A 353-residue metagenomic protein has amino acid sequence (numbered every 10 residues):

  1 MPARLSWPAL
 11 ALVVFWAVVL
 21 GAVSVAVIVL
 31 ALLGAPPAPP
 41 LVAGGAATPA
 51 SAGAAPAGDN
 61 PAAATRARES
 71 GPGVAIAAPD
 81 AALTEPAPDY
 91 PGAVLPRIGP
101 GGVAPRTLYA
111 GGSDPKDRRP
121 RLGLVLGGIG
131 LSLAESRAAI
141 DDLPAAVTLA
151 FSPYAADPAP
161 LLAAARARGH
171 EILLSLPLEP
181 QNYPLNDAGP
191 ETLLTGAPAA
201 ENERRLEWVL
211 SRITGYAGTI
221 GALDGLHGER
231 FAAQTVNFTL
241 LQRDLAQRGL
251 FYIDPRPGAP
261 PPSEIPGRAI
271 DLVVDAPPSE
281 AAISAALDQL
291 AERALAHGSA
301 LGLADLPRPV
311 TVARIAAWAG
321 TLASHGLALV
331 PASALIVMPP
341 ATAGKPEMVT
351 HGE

Functional and structural regions predicted by a protein language model:
P2-L30: Membrane interfacial helix-start segments of signal peptides and signal-anchor transmembrane helices
V29-P100, T107: Juxtamembrane proline-rich low-complexity "stalk" or linker regions positioned immediately after a signal peptide
V103-D187: Active-site beta->alpha N-cap acidic-glycine motif
L122-L126, A145-F151, I172-L176, T219-G221 (+4 more regions): Hydrophobic faces of well-ordered beta-strands that scaffold small-molecule active sites in alpha/beta enzyme cores
I129-L131, Y154-D157, L178-N182, D224-E229 (+3 more regions): Solvent-exposed loop/turn segments at secondary-structure junctions within structured extracellular/periplasmic domains
Y154-P158, T195-R205: Glycine-rich anion/phosphate-binding loops
A200-A281, L306-A316, L322: Catalytic domains of cell-wall/extracellular-matrix polysaccharide-remodeling enzymes, centered on de-N-acetylation
E264, L272-E353: Extracytoplasmic/luminal low-complexity segments enriched in Pro/Gly and acidic/polar residues that act as flexible
